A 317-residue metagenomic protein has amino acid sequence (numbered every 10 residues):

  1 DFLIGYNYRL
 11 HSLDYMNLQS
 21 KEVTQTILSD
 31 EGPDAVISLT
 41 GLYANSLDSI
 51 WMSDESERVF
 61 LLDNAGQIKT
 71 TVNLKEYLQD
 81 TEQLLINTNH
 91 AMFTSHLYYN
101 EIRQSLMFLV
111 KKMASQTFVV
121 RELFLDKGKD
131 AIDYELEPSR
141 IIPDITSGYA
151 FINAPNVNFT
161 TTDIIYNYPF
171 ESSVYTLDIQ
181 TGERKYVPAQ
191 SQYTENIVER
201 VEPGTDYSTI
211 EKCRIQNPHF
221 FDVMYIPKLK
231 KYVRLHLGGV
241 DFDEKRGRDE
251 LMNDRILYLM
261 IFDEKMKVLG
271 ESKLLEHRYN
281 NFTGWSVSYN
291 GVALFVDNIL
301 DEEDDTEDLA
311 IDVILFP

Functional and structural regions predicted by a protein language model:
D1, T40-N45, N89-I102, Y149-T160 (+2 more regions): Structural signature of eukaryotic scaffold interfaces centered on beta-propeller domains
E22-S56, K75-I86, L274-N281: Blade-loop segments of beta-propeller domains
V23-D30, K69-Q83, A131-P138, K185-E199 (+1 more regions): Beta-propeller fold detector
D34-V36, Q190-V198, E202-T205, K267-S288: Conserved blade-ending motifs and adjacent loop-strand segments that build the rim/top face of beta-propeller domains
E57, N64-I102, L109, M113: Asp-box/WD-like beta-propeller blade repeats and closely related beta-sheet repeat scaffolds
F108-K112, R234-D254, D297-I311: Short, conserved, GDST-rich strand-edge loop motifs in beta-rich repeat architectures
T117-K127, D249-K265, E307-P317: Beta-propeller blade signature
I215-F262: Loop/turn-rich, solvent-exposed surfaces of beta-rich toroidal or solenoidal domains
